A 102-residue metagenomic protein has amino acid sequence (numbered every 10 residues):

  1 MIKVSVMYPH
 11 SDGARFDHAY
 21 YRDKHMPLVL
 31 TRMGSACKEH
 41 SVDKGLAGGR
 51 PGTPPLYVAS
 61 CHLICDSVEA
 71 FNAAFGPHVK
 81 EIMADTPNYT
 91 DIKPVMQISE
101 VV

Functional and structural regions predicted by a protein language model:
M1-V102: Macromolecular interaction modules
